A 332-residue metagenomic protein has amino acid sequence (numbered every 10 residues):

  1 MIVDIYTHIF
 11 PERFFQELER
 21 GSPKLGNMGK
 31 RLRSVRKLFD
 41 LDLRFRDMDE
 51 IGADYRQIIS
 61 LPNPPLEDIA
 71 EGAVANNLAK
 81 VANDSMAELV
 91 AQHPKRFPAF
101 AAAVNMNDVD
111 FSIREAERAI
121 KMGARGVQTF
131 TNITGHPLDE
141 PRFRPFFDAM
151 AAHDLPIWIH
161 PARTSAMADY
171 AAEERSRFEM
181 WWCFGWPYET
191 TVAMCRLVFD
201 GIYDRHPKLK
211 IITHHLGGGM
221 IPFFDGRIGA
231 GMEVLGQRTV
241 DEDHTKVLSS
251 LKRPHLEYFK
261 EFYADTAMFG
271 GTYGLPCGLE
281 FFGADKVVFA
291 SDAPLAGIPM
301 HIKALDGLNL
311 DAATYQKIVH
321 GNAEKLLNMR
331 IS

Functional and structural regions predicted by a protein language model:
M1-R56, D84-K95, R114-R118, D200 (+6 more regions): Mid-to-C-terminal alpha-helical segments outside catalytic/metal-binding sites
I9-P11, M106, P161-D169, A293-L295: Short glycine-enriched loops at secondary-structure junctions
R13-L18, A70-E71, D169-A172, F223-I228 (+3 more regions): Short aromatic-enriched loop/helix-cap "lid" or pocket-rim segments at secondary-structure transitions that line
K24, I120-F282, K286: Catalytic pocket-lining loop regions of alpha/beta-barrel enzymes, especially the amidohydrolase/enolase/GH5 lineages
M28-K37, L43-A70, F97-N105, R125-N132: Divalent metal-dependent hydrolysis catalytic cores, especially in the metallo-beta-lactamase
S34-D42, K80, D84, G135-P145: Aromatic- and glycine-enriched glycan-recognition loops and surfaces that form the carbohydrate-binding subsites
P62-L78, D110, F178-E179: Surface-exposed, active-site-proximal loop segments in enzymatic domains
N107-D110, E115: Alpha-helical scaffold elements lining the catalytic groove of polysaccharide deacetylases
